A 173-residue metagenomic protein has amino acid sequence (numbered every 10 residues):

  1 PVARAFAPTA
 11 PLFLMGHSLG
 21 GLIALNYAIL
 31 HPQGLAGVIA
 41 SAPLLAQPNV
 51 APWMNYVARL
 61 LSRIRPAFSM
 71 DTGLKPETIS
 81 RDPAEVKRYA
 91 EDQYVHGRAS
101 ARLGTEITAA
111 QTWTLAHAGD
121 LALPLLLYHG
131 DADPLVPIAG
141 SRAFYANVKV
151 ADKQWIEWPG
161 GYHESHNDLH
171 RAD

Functional and structural regions predicted by a protein language model:
P1-A10: Conserved acidic catalytic loop of the alpha/beta-hydrolase fold
T9, G34-L35, D152: Core-facing hydrophobic residues within beta-strands of well-ordered domains
H17-S100: Alpha/beta-hydrolase-fold enzymes
A99-H117: Active-site nucleophile elbow and catalytic-triad environment of alpha/beta-hydrolase enzymes
L121, L127-H129, D133: Short beta-strand/loop motif that positions the catalytic acidic residue of the alpha/beta-hydrolase fold
L123, P137-A146: Short alpha-helix in the alpha/beta-hydrolase fold that links the catalytic acid
G161-A172: Catalytic histidine-centered segment of alpha/beta-hydrolase-like enzymes
